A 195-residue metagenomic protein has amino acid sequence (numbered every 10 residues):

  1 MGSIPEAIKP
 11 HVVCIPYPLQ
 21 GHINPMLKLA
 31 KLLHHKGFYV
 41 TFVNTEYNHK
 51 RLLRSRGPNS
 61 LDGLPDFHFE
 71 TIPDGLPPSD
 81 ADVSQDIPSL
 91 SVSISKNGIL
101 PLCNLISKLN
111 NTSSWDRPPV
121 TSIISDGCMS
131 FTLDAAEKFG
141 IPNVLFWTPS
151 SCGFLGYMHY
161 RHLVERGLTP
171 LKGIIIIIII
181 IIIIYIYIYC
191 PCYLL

Functional and structural regions predicted by a protein language model:
M1-I180, Y185-L195: Glycosyltransferase specificity loop/lid
